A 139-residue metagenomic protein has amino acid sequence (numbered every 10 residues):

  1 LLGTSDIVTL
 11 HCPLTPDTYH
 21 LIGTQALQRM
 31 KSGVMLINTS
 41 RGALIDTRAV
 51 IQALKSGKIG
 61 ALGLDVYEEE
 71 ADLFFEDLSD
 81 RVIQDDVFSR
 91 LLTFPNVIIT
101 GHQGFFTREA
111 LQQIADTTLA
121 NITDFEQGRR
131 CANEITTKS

Functional and structural regions predicted by a protein language model:
L1-V87: Rossmann-like adenosine-cofactor binding region
E68-S139: C-terminal helix-to-coil terminal segments
